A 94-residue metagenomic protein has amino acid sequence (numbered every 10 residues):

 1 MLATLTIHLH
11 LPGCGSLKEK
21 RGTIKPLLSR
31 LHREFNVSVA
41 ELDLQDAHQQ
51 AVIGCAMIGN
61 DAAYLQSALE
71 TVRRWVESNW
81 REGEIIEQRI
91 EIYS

Functional and structural regions predicted by a protein language model:
L2, A40-D61, Y93-S94: Short, charge-patterned binding micro-sites
A3-G13: Short glycine-/aliphatic-rich beta-strand segments at the starts of folded cytosolic domains
L11-G15, I58-D61: Structural beta->alpha junctions
K20: C-terminal binding/interaction regions
T23-L27, A68: Hydrophobic alpha-helical membrane-association signature
F35-L42, E84-I90: Short beta-strand elements
M57-S94: C-terminal structural segments of small proteins and small subunits
